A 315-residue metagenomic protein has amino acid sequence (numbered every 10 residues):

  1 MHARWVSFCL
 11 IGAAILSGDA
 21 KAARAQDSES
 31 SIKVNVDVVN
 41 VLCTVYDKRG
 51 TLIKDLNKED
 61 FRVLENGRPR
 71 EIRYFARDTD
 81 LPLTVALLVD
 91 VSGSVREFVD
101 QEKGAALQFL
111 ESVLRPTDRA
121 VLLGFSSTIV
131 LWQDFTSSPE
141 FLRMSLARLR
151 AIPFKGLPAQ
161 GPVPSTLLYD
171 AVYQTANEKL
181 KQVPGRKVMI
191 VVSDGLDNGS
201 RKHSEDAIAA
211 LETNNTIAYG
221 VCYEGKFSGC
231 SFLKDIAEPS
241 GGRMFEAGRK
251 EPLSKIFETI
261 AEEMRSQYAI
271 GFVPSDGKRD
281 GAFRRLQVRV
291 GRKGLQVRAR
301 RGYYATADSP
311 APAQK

Functional and structural regions predicted by a protein language model:
M1-A3: N-terminal secretory signal peptides that target proteins for export/translocation
S7-G18: Bacterial N-terminal signal peptides
K21-K315: Scaffold/interface architecture of coatomer-like assemblies
